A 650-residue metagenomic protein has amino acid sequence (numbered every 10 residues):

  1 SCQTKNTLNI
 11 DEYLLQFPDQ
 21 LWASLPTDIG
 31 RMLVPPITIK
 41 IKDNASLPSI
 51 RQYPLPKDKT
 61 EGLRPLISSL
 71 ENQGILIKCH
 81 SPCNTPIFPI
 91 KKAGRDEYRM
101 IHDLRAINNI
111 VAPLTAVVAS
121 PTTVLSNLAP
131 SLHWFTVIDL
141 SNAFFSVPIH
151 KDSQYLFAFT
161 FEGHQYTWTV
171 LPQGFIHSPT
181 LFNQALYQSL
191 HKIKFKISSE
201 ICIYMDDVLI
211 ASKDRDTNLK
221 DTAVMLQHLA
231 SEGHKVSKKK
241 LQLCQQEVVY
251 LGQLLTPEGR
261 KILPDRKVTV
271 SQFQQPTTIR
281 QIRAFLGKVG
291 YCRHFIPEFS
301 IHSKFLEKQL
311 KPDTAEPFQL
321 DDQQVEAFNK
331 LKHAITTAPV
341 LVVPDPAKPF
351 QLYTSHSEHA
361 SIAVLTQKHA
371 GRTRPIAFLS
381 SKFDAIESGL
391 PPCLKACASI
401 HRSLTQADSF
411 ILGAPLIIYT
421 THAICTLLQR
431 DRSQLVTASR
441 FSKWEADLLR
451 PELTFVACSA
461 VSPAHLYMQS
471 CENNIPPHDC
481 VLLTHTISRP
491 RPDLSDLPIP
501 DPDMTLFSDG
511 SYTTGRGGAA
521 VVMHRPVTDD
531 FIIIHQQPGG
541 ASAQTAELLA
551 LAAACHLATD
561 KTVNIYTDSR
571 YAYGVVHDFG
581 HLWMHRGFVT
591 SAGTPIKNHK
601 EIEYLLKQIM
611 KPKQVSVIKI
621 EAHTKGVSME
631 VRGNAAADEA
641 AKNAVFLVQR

Functional and structural regions predicted by a protein language model:
S1, L33, H80-S81, P86-A112 (+4 more regions): Acidic, metal-ion-coordinating active-site neighborhood of RNase H-like domains and the RT-RNase H "connection"/linker
S1-C83, P89-P130, L190-K194, A211-K213 (+2 more regions): Intrinsically disordered, low-complexity regulatory segments at domain boundaries and processing junctions
R31-N44, A158-G163, I301-Q309: Flexible hinge/switch segments at interdomain interfaces of large molecular machines
E61, P130-H133, F144, Q165-S198 (+1 more regions): Conserved pre-motif C helix in the palm subdomain of viral-like polymerases
S131-T136, K151: Catalytic nucleotidyl-transfer cores of nucleotide-processing enzymes
D139, D152-Y155: Extended, low-complexity cationic-aromatic segments
S198-M205: Extracellular carbohydrate recognition
